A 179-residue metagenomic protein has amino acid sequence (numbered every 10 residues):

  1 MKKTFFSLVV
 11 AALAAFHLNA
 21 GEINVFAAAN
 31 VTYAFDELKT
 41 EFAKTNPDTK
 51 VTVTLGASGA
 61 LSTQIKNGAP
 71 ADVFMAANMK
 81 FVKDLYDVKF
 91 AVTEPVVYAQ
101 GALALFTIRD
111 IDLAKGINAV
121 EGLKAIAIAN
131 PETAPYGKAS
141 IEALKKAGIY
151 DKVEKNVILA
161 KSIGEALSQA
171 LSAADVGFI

Functional and structural regions predicted by a protein language model:
M1-T4: Positively charged n-region of N-terminal signal peptides that target proteins for export
S7-H17: Bacterial N-terminal signal peptides
L18-T45, K50, T54-L55, G59 (+4 more regions): Exported/periplasmic ABC-transporter solute-binding proteins
